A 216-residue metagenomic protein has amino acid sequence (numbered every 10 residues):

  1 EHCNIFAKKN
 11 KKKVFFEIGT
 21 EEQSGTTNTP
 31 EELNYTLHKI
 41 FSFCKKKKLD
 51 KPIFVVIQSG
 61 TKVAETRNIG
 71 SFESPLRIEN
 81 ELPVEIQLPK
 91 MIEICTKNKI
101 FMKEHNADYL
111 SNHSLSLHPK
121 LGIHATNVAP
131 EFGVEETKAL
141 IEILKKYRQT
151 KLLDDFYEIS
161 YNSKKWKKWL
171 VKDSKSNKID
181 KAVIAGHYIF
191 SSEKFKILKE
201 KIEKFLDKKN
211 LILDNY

Functional and structural regions predicted by a protein language model:
E1-I92, K99, A107: Helix-rich catalytic cores of soluble enzyme domains
N98-Y216: Flexible, acidic glycine-rich loops studded with aromatic residues
